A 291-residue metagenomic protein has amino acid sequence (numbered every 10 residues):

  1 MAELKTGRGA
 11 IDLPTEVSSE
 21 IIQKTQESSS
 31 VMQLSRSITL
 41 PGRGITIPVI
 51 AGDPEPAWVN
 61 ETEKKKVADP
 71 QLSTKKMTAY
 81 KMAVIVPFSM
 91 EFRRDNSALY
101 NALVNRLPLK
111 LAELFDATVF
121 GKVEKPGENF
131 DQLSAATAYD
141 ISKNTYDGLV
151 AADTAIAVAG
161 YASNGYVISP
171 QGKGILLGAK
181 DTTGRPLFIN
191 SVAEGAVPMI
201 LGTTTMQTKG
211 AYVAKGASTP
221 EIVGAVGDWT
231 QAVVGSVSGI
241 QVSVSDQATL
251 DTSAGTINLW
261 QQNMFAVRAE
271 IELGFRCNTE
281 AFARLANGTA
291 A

Functional and structural regions predicted by a protein language model:
A2-M82, L149-V150, A281-F282: Assembly/oligomerization interface modules of large self-assembling protein complexes
L34-S37, R94, G274-R276: Short beta-strands and strand-coil junctions in structured, solvent-facing domains, enriched
L40-P41, A138-F265, A269-I271, A291: Extended oligomerization regions of viral-like shell subunits
I47, L107, V267: A residue-level signal for conserved active-site and pocket-lining positions in enzyme catalytic cores
A51, M90, I271-F275: Beta-strand elements of well-folded, non-transmembrane domains
E55-W58, D95-N96, I175-G178, R185 (+2 more regions): Short helix/loop capping segments that flank catalytic or ligand/cofactor-binding pockets
E61-K65, N101-V104, T182-T183, P220 (+1 more regions): Short intrinsically disordered coil segments
S73-K76, K81-Y161, M206, R284-L285 (+1 more regions): Alpha-helical scaffold segments that mediate packing/assembly in large oligomeric complexes
